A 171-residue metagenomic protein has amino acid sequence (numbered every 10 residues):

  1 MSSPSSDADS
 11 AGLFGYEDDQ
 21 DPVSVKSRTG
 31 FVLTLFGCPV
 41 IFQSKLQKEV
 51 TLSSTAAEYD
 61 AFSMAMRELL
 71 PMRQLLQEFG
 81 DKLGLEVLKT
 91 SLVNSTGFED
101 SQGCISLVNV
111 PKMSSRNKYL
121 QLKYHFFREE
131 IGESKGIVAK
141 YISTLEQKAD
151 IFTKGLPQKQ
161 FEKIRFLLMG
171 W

Functional and structural regions predicted by a protein language model:
M1-W171: Divalent metal-binding acidic/histidine catalytic loops
